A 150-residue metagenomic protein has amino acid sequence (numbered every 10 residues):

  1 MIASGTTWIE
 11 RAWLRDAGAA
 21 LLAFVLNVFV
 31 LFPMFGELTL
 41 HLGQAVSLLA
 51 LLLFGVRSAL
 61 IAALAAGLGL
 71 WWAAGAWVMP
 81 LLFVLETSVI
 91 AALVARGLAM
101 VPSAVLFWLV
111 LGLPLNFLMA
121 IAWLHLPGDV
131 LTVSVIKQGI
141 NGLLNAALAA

Functional and structural regions predicted by a protein language model:
M1-I2, A150: Accessible peptide chain termini
I2-A19, G55, A99-S103: N-terminal membrane topogenic signal
D16, A20, V28-A45, L60 (+1 more regions): Membrane-embedded alpha-helical hairpins and interfacial helices in multi-pass inner-membrane proteins
L48-L53, R57-S58: Canonical bilayer-spanning transmembrane alpha-helix
L64-A66: Structured interaction and signal-relay segments at domain junctions
